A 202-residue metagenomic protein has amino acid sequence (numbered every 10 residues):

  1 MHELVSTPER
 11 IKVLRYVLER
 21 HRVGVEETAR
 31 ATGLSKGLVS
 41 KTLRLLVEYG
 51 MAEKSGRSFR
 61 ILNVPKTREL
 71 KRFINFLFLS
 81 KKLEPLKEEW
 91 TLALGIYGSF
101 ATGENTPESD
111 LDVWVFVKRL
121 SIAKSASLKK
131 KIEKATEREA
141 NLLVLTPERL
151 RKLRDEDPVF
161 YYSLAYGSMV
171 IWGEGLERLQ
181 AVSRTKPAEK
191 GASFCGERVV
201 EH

Functional and structural regions predicted by a protein language model:
M1-L92, A101-E108, V117-H202: Catalytic core of pol beta-like nucleotidyltransferases
Y97-G98: A short, contiguous structural element within a folded domain that forms the immediate neighborhood of a functional site
V113-V115: Short beta-strand->loop micro-motif that forms the acidic, two-metal-ion catalytic signature in nucleotide-processing
